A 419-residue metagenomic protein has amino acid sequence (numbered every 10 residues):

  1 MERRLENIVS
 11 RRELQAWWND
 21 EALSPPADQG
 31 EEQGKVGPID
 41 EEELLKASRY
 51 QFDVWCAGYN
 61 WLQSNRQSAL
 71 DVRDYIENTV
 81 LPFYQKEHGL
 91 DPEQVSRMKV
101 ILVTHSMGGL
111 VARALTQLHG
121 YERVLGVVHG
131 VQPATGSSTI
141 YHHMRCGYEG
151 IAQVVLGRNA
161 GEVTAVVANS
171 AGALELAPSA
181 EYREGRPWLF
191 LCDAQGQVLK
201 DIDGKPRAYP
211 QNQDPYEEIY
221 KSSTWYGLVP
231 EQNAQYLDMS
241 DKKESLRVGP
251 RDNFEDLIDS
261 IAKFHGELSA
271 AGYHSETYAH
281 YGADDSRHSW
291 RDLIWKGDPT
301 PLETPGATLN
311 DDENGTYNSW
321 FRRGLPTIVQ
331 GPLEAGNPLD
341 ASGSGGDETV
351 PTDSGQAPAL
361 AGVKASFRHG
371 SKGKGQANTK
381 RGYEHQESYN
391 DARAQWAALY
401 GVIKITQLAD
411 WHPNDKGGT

Functional and structural regions predicted by a protein language model:
M1-V103, M107-G161, E184-P187, L191-C192 (+3 more regions): N-terminal non-catalytic accessory region
L5, R12, Q33-I39, A69-D91 (+2 more regions): A Trp-anchored, charged/polar loop motif used as the substrate-binding/catalytic surface of acyl/ester-handling
P25-P26, P38, P82, P92 (+13 more regions): Proline-rich intrinsically disordered, low-complexity coils
H142-R145, V166-A177, S319-T327: Noncatalytic linker/hinge segments flanking ATPase motor cores
A152-S245, L257-H265: Alpha/beta-hydrolase-fold enzymes
Y220, L228-T419: C-terminal subdomain of alpha/beta-hydrolase-fold enzymes, centered on the catalytic histidine and its supporting
